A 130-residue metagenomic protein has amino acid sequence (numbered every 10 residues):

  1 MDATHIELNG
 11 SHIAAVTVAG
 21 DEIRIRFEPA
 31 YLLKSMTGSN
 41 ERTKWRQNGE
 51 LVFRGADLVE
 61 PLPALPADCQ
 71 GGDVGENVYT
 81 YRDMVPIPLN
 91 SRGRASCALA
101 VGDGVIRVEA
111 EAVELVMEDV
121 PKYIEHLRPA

Functional and structural regions predicted by a protein language model:
M1-A130: Surface-exposed, interaction-prone regions used to assemble/regulate multi-protein complexes
